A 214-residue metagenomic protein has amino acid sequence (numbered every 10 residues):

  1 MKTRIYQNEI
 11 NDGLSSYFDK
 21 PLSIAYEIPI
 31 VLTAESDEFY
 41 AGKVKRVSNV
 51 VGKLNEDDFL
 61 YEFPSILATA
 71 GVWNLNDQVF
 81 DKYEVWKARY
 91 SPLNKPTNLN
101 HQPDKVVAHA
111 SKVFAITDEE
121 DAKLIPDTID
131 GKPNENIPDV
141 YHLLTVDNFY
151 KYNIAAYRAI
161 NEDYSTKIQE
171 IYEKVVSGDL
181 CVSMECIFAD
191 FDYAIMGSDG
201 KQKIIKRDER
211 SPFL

Functional and structural regions predicted by a protein language model:
M1-L214: Signature of dsDNA virion morphogenesis modules
